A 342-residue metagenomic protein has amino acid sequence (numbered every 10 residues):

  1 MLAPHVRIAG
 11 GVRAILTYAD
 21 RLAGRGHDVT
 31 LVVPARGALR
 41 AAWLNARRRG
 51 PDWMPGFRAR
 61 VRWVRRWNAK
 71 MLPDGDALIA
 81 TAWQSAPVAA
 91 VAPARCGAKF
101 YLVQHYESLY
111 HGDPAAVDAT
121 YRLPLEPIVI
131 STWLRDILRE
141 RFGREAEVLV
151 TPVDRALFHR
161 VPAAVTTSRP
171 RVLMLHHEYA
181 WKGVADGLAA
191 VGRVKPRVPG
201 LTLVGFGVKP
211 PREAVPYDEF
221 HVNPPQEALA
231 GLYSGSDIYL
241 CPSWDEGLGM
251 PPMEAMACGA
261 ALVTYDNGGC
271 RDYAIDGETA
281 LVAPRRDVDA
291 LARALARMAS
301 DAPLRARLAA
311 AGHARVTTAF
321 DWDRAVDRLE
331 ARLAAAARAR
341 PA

Functional and structural regions predicted by a protein language model:
S108-P114, E140, E147-S168, G231: Acidic anion/phosphate-binding donor-loop and adjacent secondary structure in glycosyltransferase catalytic cores
I128, A164-K182, L188-R193: Conserved donor-binding/catalytic core segment of Leloir-type glycosyltransferases
L232-S236: Short alpha-helical donor nucleotide-sugar binding micro-motif in glycosyltransferases
W244: Aromatic "clamp/platform" in nucleotide-sugar-dependent glycosyltransferases that forms part of the donor/acceptor
G249-P252, C270: Short glycine/serine-rich donor-binding loops of glycosyltransferases
A261-T264: Short hydrophobic beta-strand element within catalytic cores of glycosyltransferases and related nucleotide-activated
D276-G277, L281-V288, R297-A302: Conserved acidic donor-binding segment of nucleotide-sugar-dependent glycosyltransferases
A290, R297, L304-A319, A325-A331 (+1 more regions): A short, well-ordered alpha-helix in the C-terminal region of glycosyltransferases
